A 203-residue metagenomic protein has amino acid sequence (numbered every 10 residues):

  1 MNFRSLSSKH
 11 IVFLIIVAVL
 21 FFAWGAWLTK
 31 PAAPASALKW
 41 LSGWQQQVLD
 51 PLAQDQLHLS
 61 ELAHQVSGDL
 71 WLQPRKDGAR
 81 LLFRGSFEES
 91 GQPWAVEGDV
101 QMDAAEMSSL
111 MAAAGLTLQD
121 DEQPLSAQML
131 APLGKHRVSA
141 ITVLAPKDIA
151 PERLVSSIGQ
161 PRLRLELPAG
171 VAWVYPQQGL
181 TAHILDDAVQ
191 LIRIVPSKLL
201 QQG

Functional and structural regions predicted by a protein language model:
M1-S8: Short, Lys/Arg-rich N-terminal segment immediately upstream of the first membrane anchor
F3, F13, F21-F22, F83 (+1 more regions): Phenylalanine-focused residue identity feature
S8-K30: Hydrophobic membrane-insertion alpha-helices, especially the h-region of bacterial N-terminal signal peptides
W24-G203: A cross-family detector of function-defining hotspots
